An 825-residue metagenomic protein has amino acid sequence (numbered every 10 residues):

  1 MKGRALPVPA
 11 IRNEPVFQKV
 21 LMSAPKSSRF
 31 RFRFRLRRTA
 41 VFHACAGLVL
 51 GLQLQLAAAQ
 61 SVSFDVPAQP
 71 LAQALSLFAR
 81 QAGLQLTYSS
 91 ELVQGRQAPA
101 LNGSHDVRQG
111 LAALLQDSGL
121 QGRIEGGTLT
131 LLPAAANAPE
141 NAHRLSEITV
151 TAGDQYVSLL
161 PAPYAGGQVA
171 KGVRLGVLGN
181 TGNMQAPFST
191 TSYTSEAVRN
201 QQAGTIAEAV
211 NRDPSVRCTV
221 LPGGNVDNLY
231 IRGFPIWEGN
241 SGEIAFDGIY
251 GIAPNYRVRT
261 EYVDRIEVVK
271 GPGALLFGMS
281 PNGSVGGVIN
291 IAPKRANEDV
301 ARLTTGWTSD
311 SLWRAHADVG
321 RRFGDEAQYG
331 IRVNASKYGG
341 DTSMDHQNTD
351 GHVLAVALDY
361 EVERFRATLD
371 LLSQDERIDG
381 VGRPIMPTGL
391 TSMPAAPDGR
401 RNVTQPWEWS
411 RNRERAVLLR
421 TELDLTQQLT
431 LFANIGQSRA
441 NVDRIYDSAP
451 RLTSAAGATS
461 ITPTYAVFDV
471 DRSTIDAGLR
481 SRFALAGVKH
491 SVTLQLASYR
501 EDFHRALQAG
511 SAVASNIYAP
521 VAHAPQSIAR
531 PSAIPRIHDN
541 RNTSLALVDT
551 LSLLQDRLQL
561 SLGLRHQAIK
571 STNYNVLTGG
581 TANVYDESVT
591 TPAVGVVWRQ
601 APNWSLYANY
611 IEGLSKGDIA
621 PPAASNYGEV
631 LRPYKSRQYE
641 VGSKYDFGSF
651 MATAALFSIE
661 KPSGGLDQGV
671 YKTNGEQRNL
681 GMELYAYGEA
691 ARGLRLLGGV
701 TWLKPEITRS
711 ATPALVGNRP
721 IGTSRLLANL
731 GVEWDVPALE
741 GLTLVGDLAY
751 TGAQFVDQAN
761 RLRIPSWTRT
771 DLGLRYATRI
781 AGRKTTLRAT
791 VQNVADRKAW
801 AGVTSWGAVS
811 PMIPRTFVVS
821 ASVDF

Functional and structural regions predicted by a protein language model:
M1, Q555, S649-M651, S658-E660 (+3 more regions): Gram-negative outer-membrane beta-barrel transporters
Q85, S146-E298, V641: Acidic, small-polar-rich N-terminal luminal/periplasmic segments of exported/outer-membrane proteins
V300, W307-V381, W407-T430, R565: Transmembrane beta-barrel wall of Gram-negative outer-membrane proteins
D359, V470, K489-S491, Q495-E501 (+3 more regions): Structural signature of Gram-negative outer-membrane beta-barrels, strongest in the C-terminal barrel of TonB-dependent
R377-M393, R500-A509, A593, V597-E640 (+6 more regions): Surface-exposed extracellular loop regions of Gram-negative outer-membrane beta-barrel proteins, predominantly
V417-A440, I461-N575: Face-selective signature of the C-terminal outer-membrane beta-barrel domain
R420-G436, A440-S448, Y607, R632-E689 (+3 more regions): Membrane-embedded beta-barrel scaffold of Gram-negative outer-membrane proteins
A608, Y639, I721-F825: Conserved C-terminal beta-signal and adjacent last beta-strands/turns of outer-membrane beta-barrel proteins
